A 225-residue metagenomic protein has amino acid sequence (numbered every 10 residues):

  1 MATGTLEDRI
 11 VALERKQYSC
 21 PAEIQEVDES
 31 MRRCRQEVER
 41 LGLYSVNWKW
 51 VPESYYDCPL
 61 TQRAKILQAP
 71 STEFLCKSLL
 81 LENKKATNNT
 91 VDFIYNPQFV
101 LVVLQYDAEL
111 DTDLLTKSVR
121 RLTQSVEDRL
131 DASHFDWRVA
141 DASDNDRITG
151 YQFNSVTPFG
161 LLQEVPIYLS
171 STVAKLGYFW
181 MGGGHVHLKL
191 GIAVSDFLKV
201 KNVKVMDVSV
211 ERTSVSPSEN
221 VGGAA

Functional and structural regions predicted by a protein language model:
A2-A225: Extended, low-hydrophobicity, polar/charged segments
